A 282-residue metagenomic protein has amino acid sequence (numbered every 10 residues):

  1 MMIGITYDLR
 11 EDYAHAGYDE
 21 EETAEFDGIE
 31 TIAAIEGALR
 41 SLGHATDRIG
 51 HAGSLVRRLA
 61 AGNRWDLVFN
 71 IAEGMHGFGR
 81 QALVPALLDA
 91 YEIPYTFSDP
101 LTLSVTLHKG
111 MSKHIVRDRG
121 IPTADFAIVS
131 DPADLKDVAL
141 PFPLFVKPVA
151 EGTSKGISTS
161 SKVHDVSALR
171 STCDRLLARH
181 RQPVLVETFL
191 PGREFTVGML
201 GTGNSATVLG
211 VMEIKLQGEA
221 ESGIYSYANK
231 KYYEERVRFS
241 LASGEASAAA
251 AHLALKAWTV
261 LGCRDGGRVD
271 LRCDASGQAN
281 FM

Functional and structural regions predicted by a protein language model:
M1-I5, A61-G62, S104-R193, N204: Active-site nucleotide/adenylate-binding loops and adjacent lid/helix of ATP-dependent enzymes
M1-T96, L101, V105-L107, M111 (+2 more regions): ATP-binding N-terminal substructure of ATP-dependent carboxylate-amine bond-forming enzymes
D12-A16, G152-K155, A220: Short acidic/His/Gly/Ser-rich catalytic and metal-binding motifs that mark active-site loops of diverse hydrolases
H44, I121, A178-Q182, L216 (+1 more regions): Generic secondary-structure signature for well-ordered alpha-helical cores
A45, P94, P122-D125, T207: Conserved beta-strand segments of alpha/beta enzyme cores
I115-G120, S243-M282: ATP-dependent carboxylate activation and anion-phosphoryl transfer catalytic cores that bind Mg-ATP to form
D165-E245, A249-H252, C273-N280: Phosphate-binding site of ATP-dependent enzymes
